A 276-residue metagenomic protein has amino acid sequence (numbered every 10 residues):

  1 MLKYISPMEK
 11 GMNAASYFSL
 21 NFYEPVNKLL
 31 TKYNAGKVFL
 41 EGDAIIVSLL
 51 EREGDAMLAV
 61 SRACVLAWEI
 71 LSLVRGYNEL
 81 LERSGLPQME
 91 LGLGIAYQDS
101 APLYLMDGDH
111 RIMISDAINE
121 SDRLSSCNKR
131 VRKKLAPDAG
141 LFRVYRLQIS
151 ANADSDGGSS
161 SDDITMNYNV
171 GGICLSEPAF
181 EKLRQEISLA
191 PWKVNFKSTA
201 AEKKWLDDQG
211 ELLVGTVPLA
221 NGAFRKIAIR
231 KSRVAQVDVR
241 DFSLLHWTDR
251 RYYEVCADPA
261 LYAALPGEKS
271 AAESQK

Functional and structural regions predicted by a protein language model:
M1-V65: Catalytic NTP-binding/metal-coordinating core of nucleotidyl cyclase/transferase enzymes
K3-S6, S48-R52, R75-G76, S125-A136: Short regulatory "switch" loops immediately downstream of catalytic or recognition motifs within protein catalytic
G11, G108-I112, A190: Short secondary-structure boundary/capping segments
S16, E24-K28, R62-R83, K129-S161: Acidic, metal/cofactor-coordinating or nucleic-acid-engaging core segments within structured domains
K32-A59, N78-S115: Catalytic core of nucleotidyl cyclases, primarily class III adenylyl/guanylyl cyclases
I95-Y97, A117-R130: Alpha-helical scaffolding flanking metal-ion-dependent phosphate/phosphodiester catalytic sites
K129-K276: Intrinsically disordered, glycine/charged-rich C-terminal tails and inter-domain linkers that flank nucleotidyl cyclase
